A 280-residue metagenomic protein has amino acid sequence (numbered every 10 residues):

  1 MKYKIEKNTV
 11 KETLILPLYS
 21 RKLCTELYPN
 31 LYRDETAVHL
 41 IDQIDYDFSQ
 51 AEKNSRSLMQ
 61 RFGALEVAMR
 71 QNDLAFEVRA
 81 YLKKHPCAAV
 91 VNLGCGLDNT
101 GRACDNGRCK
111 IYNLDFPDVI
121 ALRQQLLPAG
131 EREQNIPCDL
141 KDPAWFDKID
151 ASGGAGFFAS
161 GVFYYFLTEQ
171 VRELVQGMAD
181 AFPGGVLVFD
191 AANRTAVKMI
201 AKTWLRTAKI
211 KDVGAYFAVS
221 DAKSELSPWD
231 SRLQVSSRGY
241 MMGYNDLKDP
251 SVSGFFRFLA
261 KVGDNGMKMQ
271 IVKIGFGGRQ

Functional and structural regions predicted by a protein language model:
M1-V91, C95-C138, A151-S152: Rossmann-like AdoMet
P143-G153: Short amphipathic alpha-helix with an adjacent loop that forms part of the alpha/beta core around
F157-F158: A conserved beta-strand element that flanks and buttresses the S-adenosyl-L-methionine
Y165-M178: A short, conserved alpha-helix within the catalytic core of class I
M178-R194: Conserved beta-strand signature within the Rossmann-like core of class I S-adenosyl-L-methionine
K198-V213: Short, glycine-/aromatic-enriched active-site segment of Class I SAM-dependent methyltransferases
V213-Y240: Short alpha-helix
R232-F258: Conserved catalytic loop of SAM-dependent methyltransferase domains
